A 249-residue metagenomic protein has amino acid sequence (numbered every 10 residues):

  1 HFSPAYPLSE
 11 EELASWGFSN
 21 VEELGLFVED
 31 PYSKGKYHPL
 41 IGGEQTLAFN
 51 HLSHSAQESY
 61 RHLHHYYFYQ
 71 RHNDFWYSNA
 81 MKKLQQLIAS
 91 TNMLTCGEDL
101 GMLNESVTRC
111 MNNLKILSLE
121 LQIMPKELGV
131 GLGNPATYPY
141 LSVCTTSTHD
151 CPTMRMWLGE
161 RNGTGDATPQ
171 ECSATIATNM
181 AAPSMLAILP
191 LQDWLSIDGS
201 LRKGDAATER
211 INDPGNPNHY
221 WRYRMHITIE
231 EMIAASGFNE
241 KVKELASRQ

Functional and structural regions predicted by a protein language model:
H1-Q249: Catalytic cores of glycan-processing enzymes that make or break glycosidic bonds
